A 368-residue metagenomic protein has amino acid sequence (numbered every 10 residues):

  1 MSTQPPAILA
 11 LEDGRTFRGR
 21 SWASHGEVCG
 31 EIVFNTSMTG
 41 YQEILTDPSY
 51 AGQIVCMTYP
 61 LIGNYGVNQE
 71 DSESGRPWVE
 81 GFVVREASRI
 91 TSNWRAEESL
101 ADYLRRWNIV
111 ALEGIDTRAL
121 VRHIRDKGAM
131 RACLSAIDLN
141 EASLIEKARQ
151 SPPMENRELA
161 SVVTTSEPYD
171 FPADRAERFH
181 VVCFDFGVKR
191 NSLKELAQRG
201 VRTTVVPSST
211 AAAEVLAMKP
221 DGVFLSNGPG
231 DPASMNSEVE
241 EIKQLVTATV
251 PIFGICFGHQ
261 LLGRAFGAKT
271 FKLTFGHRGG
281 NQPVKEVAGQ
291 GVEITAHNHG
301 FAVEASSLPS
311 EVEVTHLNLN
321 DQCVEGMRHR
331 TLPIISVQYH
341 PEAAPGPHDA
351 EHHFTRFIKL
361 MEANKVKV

Functional and structural regions predicted by a protein language model:
M1-A213, A217-M218, P232, A344-D349 (+1 more regions): RNA-binding accessory domains that recognize and position tRNA/RNA substrates
A87, G228, F301, L332 (+1 more regions): Flexible loop residues that form catalytic and substrate-binding hotspots at small-molecule/glycan-binding clefts
V110, H180, P251-F253, K269 (+1 more regions): Proline-centered loop/turn at the N-terminus of a beta-strand
H180-D185, T295-A296, I335-Y339: Active-site-proximal beta-strand elements of phosphoester/diester hydrolases
D221-G222, S226-H297, A302, G346-N364: Cysteine-nucleophile active-site neighborhood
G291-L332, V368: Catalytic beta-strand/loop cores that center a nucleophilic Ser/Cys/Thr and support acyl-enzyme chemistry
